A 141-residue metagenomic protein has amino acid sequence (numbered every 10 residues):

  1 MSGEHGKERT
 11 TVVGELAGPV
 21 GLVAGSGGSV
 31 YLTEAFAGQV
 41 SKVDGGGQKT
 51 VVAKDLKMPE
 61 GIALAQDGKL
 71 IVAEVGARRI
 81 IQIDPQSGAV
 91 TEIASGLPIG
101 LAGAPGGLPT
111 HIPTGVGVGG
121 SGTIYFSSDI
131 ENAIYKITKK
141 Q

Functional and structural regions predicted by a protein language model:
M1, G38-V40, R78-I81, N132-Y135: Structural signal for beta-propeller blades
S2-K7, V43-Q48, D84-G88, T138-Q141: Short loop/turn segments that connect beta-strands within beta-propeller blades
T10-G14, T50-K54, V90-P98: Beta-propeller fold detector
V12-V30, A35-G38, K54-K69, A77 (+1 more regions): Beta-rich, blade/repeat-based domains predominating in secreted/periplasmic proteins but also intracellular
A35, V75, P85, D129: Short loop/turn segments immediately following the C-termini of beta-strands
G46, S87, G96-L97, H111: Accessory, solvent-exposed terminal regions and/or long lumenal/extracellular loops of proteins
G107-Q141: Blade-level signature of beta-propeller repeat domains, shared across WD40, Kelch, NHL, RCC1 and BNR/Asp-box propellers
